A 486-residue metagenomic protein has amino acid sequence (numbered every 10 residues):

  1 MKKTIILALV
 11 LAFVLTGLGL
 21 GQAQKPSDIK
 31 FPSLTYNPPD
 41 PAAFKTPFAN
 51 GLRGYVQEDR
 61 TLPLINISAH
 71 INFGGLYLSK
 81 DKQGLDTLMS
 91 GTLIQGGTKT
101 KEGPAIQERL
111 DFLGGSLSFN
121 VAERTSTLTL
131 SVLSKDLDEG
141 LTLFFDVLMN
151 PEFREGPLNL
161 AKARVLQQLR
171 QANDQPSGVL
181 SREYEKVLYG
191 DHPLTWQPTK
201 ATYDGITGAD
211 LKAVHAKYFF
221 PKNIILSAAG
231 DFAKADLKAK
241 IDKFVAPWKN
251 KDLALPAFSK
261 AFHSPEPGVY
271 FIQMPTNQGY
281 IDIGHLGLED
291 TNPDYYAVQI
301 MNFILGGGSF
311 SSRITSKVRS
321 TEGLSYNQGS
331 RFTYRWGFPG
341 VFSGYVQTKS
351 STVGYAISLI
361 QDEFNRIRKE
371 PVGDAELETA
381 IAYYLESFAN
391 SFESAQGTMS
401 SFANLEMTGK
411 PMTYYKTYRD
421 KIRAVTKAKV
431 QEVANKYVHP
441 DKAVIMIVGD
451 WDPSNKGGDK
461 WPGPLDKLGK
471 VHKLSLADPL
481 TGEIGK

Functional and structural regions predicted by a protein language model:
A8-G17: Bacterial N-terminal signal peptides
A23-P26, K30-F31, A105-V214, A257-K260 (+3 more regions): Acidic/histidine-enriched segments that form metal/cofactor-coordinating and catalytic pocket/exosite environments
Q24-F31, I225-E289, G449-K486: An aromatic/glycine/proline-enriched structural segment found at the starts of mature extracellular/organellar domains
K25-K45, E185-I224, D252, P256-A261 (+4 more regions): Histidine-acidic residue clusters that define the catalytic metal-binding segment of zinc metallopeptidase domains
G51, A69, L85-M89, L110 (+17 more regions): Buried hydrophobic packing residues in well-ordered domains
S68-S131, D174, P193-Q197, G308-L324 (+1 more regions): M16/MPP (pitrilysin/insulinase) zinc-metallopeptidase core fold and M16-derived inactive scaffolds
Q95-K101, L130-K162, G308-S309, G329 (+2 more regions): M16/insulysin-pitrilysin zinc metalloprotease superfamily fold
R164-R182, K260, S264-G279, S316-S325 (+3 more regions): Short acidic/His-enriched helical or mixed secondary-structure segments at domain edges of catalytic enzymes and some
